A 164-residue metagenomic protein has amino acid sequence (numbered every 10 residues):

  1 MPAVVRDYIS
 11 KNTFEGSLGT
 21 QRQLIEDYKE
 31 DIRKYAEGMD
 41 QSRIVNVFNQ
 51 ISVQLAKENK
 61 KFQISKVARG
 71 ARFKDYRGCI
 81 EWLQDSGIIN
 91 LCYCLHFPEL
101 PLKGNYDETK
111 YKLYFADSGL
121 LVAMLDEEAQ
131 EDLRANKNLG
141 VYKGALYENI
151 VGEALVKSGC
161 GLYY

Functional and structural regions predicted by a protein language model:
M1-V5: The conserved phosphate-sensing helix
R6-Y164: Accessory nucleic acid-recognition modules appended to NTPase machines
